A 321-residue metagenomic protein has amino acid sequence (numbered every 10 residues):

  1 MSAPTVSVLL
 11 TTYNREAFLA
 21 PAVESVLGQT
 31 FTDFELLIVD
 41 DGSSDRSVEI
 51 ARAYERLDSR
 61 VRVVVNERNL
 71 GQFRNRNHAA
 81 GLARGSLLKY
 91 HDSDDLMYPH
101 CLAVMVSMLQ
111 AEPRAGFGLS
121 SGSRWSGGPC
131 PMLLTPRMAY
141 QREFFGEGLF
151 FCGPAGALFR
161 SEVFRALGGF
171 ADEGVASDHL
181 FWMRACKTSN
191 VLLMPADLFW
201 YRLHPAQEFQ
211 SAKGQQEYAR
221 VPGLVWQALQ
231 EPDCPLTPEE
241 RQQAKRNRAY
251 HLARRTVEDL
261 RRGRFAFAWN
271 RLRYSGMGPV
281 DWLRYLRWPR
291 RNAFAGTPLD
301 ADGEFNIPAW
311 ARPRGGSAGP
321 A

Functional and structural regions predicted by a protein language model:
M1-L27: N-proximal low-complexity "stem/linker" segments adjacent to membrane-targeting elements
P4-V6, L27-I38, R46, S59-R62: Short loop->beta transition adjacent to catalytic acidic/histidine clusters or analogous donor-positioning motifs
V8, S120, M132-P222: Conserved nucleotide-sugar donor-binding catalytic segment
S25, T32, D40-E49, R68 (+1 more regions): A conserved acidic beta->alpha catalytic loop
N66-A83: Glycine-rich, basic loop-to-helix element that forms the pyrophosphate-binding segment of sugar-nucleotide handling
L88: Short aromatic/hydrophobic "clamp" motif used to bind/position activated sugar donors
H100-M132: Conserved donor NDP-sugar-binding/catalytic core segment of glycosyltransferases
V175, L180, K187, L203-A321: C-terminal subregions of glycosyltransferases and related glycan-biosynthesis enzymes
